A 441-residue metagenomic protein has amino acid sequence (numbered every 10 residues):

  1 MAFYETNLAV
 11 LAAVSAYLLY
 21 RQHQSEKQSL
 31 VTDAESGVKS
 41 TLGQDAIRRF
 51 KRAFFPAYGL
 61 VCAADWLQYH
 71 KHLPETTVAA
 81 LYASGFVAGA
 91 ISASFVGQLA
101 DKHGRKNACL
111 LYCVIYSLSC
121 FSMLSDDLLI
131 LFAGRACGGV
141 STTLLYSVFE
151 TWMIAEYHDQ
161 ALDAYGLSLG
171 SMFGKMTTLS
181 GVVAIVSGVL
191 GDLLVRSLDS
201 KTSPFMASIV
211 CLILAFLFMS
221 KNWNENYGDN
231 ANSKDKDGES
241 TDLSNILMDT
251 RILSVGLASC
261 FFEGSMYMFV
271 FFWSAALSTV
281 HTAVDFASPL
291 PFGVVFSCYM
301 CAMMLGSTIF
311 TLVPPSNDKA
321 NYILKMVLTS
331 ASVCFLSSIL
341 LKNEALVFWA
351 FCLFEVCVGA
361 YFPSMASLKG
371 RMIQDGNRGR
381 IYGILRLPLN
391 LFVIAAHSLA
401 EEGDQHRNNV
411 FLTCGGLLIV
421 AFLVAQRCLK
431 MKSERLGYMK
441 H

Functional and structural regions predicted by a protein language model:
M1-C62: Cytosolic juxtamembrane N-terminal segment immediately preceding the first transmembrane helix of multi-pass
Y4-Y17, S180, T202-S220, V410-R427: Symmetry-related core transmembrane helices of the 12-TM Major Facilitator Superfamily/SLC fold
L19-S29, D199-K201, F205-D235, P314-S316 (+1 more regions): Helix-loop junctions on the cytosolic side of multi-pass membrane transporters, especially the intracellular loop
D33-R48, W223-A258, T279, H441: Juxtamembrane intracellular "pre-TM" segments in multi-pass secondary transporters
Q44-F55, E75, L128-F132, M248-G256 (+3 more regions): Primarily residues marking transmembrane-helix entry/exit sites
A53-H70, V78-A100, G104-N107, Y112-I115 (+6 more regions): Substrate-agnostic recognition of the 12-TM MFS/MFS-like secondary transporter fold
G104, S125-I130, L341-K342: Helix-breaking motifs and short loop linkers at transmembrane-helix boundaries and internal kinks in secondary membrane
N107-S122, Y322-S337: Structural signature of the two symmetry-related core transmembrane helices
